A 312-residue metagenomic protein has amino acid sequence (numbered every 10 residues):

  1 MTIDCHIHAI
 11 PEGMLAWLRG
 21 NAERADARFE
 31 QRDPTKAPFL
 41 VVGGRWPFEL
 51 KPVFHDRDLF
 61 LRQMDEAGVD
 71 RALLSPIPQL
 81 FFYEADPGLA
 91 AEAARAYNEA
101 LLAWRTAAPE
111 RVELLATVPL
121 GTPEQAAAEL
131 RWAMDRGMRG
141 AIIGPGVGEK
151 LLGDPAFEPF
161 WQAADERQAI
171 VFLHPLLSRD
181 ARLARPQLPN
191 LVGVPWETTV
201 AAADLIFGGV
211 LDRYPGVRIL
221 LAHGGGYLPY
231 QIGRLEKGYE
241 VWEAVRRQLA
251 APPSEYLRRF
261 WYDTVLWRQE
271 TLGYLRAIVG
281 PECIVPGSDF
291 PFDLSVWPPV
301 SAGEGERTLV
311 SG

Functional and structural regions predicted by a protein language model:
M1-G312: Helix-coil boundary/capping segments in enzymes
